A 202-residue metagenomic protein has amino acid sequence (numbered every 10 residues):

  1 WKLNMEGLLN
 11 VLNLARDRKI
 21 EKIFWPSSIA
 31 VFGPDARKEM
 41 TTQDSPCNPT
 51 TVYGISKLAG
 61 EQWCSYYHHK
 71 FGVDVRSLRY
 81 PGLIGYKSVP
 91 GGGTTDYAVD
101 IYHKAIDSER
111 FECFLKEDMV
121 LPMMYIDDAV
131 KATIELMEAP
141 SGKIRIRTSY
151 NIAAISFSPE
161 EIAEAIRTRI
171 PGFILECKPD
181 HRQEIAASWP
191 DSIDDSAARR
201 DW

Functional and structural regions predicted by a protein language model:
W1-K2, S45, T50-L58, G91-V99 (+1 more regions): Short-chain dehydrogenase/reductase
E6-T51: Conserved Rossmann-fold NAD(P)-dependent oxidoreductase catalytic core, especially the SDR/UDP-sugar
G7, V11-A15, W63-C64, A132 (+1 more regions): Hydrophobic positions on the long internal alpha-helix of Rossmann-like NAD(P)-dependent oxidoreductase domains
P34-R37, N48-R76, I106: Active-site Tyr-X1-5-Lys
Q43-P46, L83, V99-F114, G142 (+1 more regions): A short C-terminal helix-loop "cap" of Rossmann-like NAD(P)-dependent dehydrogenase/epimerase domains
A59, W63, Y67, Y97 (+2 more regions): Hydrophobic alpha-helix immediately C-terminal to the catalytic Tyr-X-X-X-Lys motif of short-chain
S65-V120, I126-V130, I134: NAD(P)-dependent short-chain dehydrogenase/reductase
F114-K116, L121-W202: C-terminal substrate-binding subdomain of Rossmann-fold SDR/epimerase-dehydratase oxidoreductases
